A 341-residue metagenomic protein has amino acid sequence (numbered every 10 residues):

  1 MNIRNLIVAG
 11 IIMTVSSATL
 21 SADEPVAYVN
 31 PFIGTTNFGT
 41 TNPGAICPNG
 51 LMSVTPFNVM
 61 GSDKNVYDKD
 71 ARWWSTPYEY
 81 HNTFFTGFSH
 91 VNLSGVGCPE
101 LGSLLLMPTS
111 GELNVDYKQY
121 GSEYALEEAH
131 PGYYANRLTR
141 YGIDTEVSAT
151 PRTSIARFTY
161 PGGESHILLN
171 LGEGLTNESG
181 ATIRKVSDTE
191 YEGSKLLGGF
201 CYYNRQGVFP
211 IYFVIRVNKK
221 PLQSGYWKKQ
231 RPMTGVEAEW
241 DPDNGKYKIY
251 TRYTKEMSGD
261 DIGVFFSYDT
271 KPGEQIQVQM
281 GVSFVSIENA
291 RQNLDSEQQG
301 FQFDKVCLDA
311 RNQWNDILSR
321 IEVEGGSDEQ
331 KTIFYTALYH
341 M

Functional and structural regions predicted by a protein language model:
M1-I7: Bacterial N-terminal signal peptides that target proteins for export
G10-L20: Hydrophobic h-region of N-terminal signal peptides that target proteins for export in Gram-negative bacteria
A22-M341: Accessory carbohydrate-recognition regions in carbohydrate-active enzymes
